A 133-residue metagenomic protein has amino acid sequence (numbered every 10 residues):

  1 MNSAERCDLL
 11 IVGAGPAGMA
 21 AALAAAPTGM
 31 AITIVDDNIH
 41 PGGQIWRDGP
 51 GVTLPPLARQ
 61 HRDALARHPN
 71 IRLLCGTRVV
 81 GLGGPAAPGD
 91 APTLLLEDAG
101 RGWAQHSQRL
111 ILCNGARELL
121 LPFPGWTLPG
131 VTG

Functional and structural regions predicted by a protein language model:
N2, C7-A64: Beta1-alpha1 glycine-rich phosphate/pyrophosphate-binding loop at the start of Rossmann-like nucleotide-binding domains
N2-C7, R62-G133: FAD-binding core/adjacent interface of flavoenzyme oxidoreductases
